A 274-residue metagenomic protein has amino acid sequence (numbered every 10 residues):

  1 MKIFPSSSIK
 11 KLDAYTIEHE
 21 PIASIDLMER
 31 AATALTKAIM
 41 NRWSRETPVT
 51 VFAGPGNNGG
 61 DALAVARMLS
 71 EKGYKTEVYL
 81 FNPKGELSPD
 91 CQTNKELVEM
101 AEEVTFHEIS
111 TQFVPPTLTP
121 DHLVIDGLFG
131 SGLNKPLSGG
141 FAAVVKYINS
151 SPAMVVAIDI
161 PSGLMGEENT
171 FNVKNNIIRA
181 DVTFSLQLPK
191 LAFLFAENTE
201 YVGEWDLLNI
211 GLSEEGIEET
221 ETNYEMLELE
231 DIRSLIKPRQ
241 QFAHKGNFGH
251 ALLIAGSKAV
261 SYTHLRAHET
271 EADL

Functional and structural regions predicted by a protein language model:
M1-N82, S88, L194-E269: Small-residue (G/A/S/T)-rich helix-start motifs and N-terminal tracts that mark the onset
S6-S7, I109, G132, V144 (+3 more regions): Generic signature of intrinsically disordered, low-complexity segments enriched in small/polar residues
T36-G127, P136-I158: Nucleotide and nucleotide-moiety/phosphate-recognizing core
Q92, Q112, Q187, Q240-Q241: Residue-identity detector for glutamine
V104-T111, S138, G163-E167, I232-K237: Short gly/ser/thr-rich secondary-structure transition/capping motifs
P115-T117, S150, N175-N176, E197 (+2 more regions): Structural motif
H122, L128-E219: Internal gly/pro-rich beta-alpha loop/helix module that stabilizes soluble enzyme cofactors or their anionic handles
E271-L274: N-terminal low-complexity segments that are often proline-rich with Ser/Thr-Pro
